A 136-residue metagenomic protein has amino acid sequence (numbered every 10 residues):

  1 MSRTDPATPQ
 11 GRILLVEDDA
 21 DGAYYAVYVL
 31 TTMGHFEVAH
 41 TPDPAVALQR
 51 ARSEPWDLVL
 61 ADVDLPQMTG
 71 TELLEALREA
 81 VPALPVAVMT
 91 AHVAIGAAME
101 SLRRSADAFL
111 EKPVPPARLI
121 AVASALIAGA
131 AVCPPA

Functional and structural regions predicted by a protein language model:
E17: Conserved acidic carboxylate
A20-A39: Two-component/phosphorelay signaling modules centered on CheY-like receiver
H40-L58, E79: Acidic, metal-coordinating helix/loop segments flanking the phosphotransfer/catalytic sites of two-component signaling
D43, T69-E72: Acidic catalytic/metal-coordinating carboxylates
T71-A83, E100: Short amphipathic alpha-helix used as the core "switch/output" element in two-component signaling
E72, V93-A108: Alpha4 helix (beta4-alpha4-beta5 surface) of REC/receiver domains from two-component response regulators
V114-S124: C-terminal output helix
